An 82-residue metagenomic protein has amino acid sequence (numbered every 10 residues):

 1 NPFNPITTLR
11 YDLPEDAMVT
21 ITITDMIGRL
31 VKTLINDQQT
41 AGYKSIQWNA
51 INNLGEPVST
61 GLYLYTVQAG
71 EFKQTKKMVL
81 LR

Functional and structural regions predicted by a protein language model:
N1-D12, T24-R29, T60, V79-R82: Surface-exposed, proline-anchored Ser/Thr-rich loop/turn motifs
D16, I35-G70: Short, surface-exposed loop/turn motifs with a glycine/proline- and acidic-biased composition
T20, Q47, K77: Conserved beta-strand and immediately adjacent loop positions that scaffold enzyme active sites
T20-T24, T33: Beta-strand signatures of extracellular beta-sandwich domains
I27-G28, K32, I51: Preference for short coil/turn "hinge" residues that link or interrupt alpha-helices
F72-K76: Extracellular and select intracellular beta-sandwich modules with Ser/Thr-enriched, small-residue motifs on
